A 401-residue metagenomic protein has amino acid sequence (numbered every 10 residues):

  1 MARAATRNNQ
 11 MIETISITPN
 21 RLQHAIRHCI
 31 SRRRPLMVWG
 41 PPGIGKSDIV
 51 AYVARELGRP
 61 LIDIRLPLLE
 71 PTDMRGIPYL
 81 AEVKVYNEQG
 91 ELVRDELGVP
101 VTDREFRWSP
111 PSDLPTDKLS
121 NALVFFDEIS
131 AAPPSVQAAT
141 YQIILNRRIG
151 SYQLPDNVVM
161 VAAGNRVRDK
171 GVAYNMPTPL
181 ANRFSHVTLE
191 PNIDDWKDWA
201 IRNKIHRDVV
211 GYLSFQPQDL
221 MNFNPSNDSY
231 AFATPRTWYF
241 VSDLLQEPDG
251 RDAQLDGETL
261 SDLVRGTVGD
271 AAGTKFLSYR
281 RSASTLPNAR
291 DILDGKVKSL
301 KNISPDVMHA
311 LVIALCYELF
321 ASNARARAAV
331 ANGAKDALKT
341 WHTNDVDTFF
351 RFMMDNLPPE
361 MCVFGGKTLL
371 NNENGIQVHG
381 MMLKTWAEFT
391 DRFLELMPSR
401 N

Functional and structural regions predicted by a protein language model:
A2-F215: AAA+ P-loop NTPase catalytic core and its hallmark functional loops
T6, T14, T18, T72 (+15 more regions): Residue-identity detector for threonine
T6, T18, P60-D63, N87 (+13 more regions): Serine/threonine-rich low-complexity intrinsically disordered regions
T18-P19, E70, P177, N192-D195 (+6 more regions): General structural signal for secondary-structure boundaries
G90, D95-G98, G295, G366 (+1 more regions): Intrinsic-disorder/low-complexity loop/linker signature
V101-D103, V312, M381: Alpha-helical structural elements
R202-E360: Alpha-helical lid/collar subdomain of P-loop NTPases
R325-N401: C-terminal non-catalytic accessory extensions
